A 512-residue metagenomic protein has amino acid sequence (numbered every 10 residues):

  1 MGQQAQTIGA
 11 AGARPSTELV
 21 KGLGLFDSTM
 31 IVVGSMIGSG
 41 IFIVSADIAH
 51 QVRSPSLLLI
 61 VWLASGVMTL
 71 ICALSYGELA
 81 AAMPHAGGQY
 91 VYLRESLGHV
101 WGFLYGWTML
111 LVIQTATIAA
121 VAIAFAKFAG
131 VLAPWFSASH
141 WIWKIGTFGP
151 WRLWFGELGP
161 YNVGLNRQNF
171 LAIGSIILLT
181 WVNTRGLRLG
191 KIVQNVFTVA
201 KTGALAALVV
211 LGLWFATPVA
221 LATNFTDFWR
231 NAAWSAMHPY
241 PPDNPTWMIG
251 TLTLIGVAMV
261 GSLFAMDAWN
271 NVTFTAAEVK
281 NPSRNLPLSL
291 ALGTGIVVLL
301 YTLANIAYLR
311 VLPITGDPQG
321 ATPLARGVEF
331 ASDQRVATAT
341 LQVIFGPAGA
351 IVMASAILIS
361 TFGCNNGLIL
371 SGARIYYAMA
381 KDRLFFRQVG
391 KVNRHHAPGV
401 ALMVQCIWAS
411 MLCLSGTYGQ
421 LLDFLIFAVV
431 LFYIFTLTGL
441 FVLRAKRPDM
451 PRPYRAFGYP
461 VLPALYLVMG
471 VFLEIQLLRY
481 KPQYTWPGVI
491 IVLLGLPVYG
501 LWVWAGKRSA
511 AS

Functional and structural regions predicted by a protein language model:
M1-A46, H50-P55, T69-L74, M83-A86 (+3 more regions): Membrane-interface "cap" regions at the ends of multi-pass membrane proteins
L23, D27-G40, N169-L179, G212 (+3 more regions): Hydrophobic, membrane-embedded alpha-helices of multi-pass small-molecule transporters
D47-H50, W62, T69-I176, W181 (+3 more regions): Hydrophobic transmembrane alpha-helices that form the core helical bundles of multi-pass secondary transporters
V91-Y92, G98, V131-I145, P150 (+4 more regions): TM-loop-TM module centered on a large, flexible mid-protein loop between adjacent transmembrane helices in multi-pass
A126-S139, A200-Y240, N305-I314, Y433-M450 (+2 more regions): Hydrophobic alpha-helical segments and their helix-loop junctions in multi-pass secondary transporters
G164-R167, Q388-G399, Y433-Y484: C-terminal membrane-solvent junction of multi-pass transporters and transport-like membrane proteins
R167-W229, L290-T294, L425-F435, L462 (+1 more regions): Membrane-interface loop-to-helix entry segments
A216, D423-F424, A428-V429, V442 (+1 more regions): A generic transmembrane alpha-helix motif of multi-pass inner-membrane proteins
